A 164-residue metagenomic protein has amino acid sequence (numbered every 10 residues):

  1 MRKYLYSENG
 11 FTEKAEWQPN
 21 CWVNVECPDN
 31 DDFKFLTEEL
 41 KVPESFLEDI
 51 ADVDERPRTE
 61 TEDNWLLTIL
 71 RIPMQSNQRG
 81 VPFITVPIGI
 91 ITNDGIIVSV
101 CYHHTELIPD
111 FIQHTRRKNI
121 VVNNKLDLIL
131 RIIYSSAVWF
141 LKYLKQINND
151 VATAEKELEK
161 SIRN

Functional and structural regions predicted by a protein language model:
M1-N164: Peripheral, non-transmembrane regulatory/ligand-interaction domains of membrane transport proteins
